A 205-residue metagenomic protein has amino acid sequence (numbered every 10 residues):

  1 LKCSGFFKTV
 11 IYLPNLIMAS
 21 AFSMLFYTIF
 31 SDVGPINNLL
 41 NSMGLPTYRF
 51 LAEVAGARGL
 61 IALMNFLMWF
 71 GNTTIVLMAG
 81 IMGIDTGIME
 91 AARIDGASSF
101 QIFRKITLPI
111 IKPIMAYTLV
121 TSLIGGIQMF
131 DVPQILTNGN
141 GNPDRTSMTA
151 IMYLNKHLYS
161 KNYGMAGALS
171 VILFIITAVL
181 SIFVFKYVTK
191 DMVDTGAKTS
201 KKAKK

Functional and structural regions predicted by a protein language model:
L1-K205: A structural signal for multi-pass alpha-helical bundles of membrane permease subunits that mediate small-molecule
